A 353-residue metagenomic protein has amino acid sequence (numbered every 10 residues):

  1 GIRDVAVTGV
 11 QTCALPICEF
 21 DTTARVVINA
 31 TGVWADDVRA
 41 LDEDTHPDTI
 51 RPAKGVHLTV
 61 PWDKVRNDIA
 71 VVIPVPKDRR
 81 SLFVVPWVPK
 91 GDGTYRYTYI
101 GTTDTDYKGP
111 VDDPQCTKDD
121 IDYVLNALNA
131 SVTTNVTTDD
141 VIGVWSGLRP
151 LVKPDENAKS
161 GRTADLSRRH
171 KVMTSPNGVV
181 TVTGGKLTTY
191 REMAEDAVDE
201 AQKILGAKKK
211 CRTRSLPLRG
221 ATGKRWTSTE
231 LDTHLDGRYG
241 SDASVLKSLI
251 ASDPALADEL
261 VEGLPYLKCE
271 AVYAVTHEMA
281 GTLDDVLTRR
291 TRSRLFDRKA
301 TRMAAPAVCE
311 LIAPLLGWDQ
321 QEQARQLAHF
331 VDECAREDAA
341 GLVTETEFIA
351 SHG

Functional and structural regions predicted by a protein language model:
G1-C13: Single conserved hydrophobic/aromatic residue that forms the stacking wall/gate of nucleotide- or nucleobase-binding
T8-V10, T22, G281: Structured loop/turn residues at beta-strand edges in well-structured enzyme cores
Q11, K54-V56, R80, R168 (+1 more regions): Residues that flank catalytic or metal-binding motifs in active/ligand-binding sites
I17-V26: Core beta-strand elements of the Rossmann-like FAD/NAD(P) dinucleotide-binding domain in flavoenzyme oxidoreductases
T31-V33, D44-H46, V60-R66, P74-K77 (+2 more regions): C-terminal accessory subdomains/tails of enzymes that are appended
D37-L58: Glycine-rich beta-alpha-beta "Rossmann" dinucleotide-binding loop(s) and their flanking helix/strand
